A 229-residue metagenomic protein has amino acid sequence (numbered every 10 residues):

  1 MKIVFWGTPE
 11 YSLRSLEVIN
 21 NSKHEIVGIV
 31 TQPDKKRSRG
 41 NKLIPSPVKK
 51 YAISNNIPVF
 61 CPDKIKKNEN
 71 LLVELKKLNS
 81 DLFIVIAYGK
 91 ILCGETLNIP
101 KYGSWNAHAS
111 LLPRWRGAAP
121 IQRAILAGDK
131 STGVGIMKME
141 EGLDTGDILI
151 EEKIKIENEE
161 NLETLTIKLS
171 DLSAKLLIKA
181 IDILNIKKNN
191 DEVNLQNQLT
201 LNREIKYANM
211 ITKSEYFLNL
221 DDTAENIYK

Functional and structural regions predicted by a protein language model:
M1-K229: One-carbon transfer enzymes
